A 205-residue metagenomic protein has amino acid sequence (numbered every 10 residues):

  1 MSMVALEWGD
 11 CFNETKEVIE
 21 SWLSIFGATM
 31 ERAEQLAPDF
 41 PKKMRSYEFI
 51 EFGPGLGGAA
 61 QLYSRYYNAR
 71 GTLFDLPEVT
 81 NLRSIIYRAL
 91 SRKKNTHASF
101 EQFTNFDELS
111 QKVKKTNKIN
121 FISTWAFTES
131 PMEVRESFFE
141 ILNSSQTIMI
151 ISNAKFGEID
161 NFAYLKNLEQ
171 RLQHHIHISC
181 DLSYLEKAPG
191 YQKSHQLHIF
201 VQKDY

Functional and structural regions predicted by a protein language model:
M1-P41: Conserved Class I S-adenosyl-L-methionine-dependent methyltransferase catalytic core
M44-G55: Conserved class I S-adenosyl-L-methionine
L56-Y67: Conserved SAM-binding loop of SAM-dependent methyltransferases across substrates and taxa, primarily the Class I
R70-L76: Conserved SAM-binding motif I beta-strand of class I
I85-K115: S-adenosyl-L-methionine
N120-E133: A short SAM/SAH-binding and catalytic strip from SAM-dependent methyltransferases
S130-L142: A short, conserved alpha-helix within the catalytic core of class I
S145-G157: Conserved beta-strand signature within the Rossmann-like core of class I S-adenosyl-L-methionine
